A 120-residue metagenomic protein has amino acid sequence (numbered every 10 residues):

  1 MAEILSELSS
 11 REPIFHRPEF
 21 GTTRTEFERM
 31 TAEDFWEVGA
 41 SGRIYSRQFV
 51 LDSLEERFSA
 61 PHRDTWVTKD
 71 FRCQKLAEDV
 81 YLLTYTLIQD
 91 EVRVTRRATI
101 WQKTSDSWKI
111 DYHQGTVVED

Functional and structural regions predicted by a protein language model:
A2-R29, D34-D120: A beta-strand edge to alpha-helix "cap/lid" segment located at domain peripheries
